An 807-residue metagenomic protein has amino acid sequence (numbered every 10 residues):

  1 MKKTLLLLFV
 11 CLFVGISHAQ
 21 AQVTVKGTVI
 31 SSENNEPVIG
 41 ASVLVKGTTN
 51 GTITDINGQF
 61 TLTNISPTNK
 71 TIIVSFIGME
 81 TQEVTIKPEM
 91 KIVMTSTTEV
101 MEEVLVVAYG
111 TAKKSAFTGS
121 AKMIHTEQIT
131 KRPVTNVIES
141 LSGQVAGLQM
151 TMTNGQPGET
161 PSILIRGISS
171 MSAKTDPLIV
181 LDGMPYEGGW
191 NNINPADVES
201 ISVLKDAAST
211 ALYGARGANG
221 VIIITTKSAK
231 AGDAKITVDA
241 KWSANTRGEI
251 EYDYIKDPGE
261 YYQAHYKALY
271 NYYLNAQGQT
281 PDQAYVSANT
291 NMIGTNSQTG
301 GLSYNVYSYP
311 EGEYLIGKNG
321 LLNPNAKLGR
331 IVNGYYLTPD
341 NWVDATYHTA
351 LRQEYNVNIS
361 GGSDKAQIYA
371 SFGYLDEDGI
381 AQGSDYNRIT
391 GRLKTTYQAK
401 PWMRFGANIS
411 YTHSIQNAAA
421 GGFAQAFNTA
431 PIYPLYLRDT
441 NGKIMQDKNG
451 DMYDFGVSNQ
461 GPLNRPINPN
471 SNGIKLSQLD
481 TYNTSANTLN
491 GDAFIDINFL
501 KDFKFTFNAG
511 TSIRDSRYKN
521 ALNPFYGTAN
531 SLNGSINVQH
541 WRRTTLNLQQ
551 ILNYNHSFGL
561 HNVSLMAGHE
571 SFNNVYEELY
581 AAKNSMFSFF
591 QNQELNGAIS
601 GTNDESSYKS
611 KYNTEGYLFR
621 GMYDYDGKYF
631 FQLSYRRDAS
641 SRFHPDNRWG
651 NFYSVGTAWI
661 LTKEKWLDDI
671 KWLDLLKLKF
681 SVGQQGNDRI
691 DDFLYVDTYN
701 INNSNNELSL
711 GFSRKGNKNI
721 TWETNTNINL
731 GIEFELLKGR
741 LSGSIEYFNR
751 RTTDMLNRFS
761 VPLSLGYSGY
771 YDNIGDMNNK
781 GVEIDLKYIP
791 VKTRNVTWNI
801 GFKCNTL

Functional and structural regions predicted by a protein language model:
M1-R392, Y397-A399, R404-G406, T412 (+5 more regions): Short, small/polar-rich motifs associated with maturation and membrane association, primarily at protein termini
S31, D55, D182, D638 (+5 more regions): Acidic active-site catalytic centers that drive phospho-/nucleotidyl reactions and related ester hydrolyses
S115, A231-T338, T349, G379-S384 (+8 more regions): Surface-exposed loop/interface segments of Gram-negative outer-membrane beta-barrel transport/assembly proteins
T226, V357-G361, G391-Y397, G491-I497 (+7 more regions): Residues on the lipid-exposed face of transmembrane beta-strands in outer-membrane beta-barrel proteins
D364, I368, Y617-Y635: Short, contiguous hydrophobic alpha-helices characteristic of membrane insertion segments
F372-D378, F631-S640, P790: Transmembrane beta-strand segments that form the barrel wall of outer-membrane beta-barrel proteins
D502: Active-site and adjacent substrate-binding regions of carbohydrate-active enzymes
P645-W649: Short glycine/threonine-rich loop-to-helix capping motif typified by GTGT followed within a few residues by an Asp-Pro
